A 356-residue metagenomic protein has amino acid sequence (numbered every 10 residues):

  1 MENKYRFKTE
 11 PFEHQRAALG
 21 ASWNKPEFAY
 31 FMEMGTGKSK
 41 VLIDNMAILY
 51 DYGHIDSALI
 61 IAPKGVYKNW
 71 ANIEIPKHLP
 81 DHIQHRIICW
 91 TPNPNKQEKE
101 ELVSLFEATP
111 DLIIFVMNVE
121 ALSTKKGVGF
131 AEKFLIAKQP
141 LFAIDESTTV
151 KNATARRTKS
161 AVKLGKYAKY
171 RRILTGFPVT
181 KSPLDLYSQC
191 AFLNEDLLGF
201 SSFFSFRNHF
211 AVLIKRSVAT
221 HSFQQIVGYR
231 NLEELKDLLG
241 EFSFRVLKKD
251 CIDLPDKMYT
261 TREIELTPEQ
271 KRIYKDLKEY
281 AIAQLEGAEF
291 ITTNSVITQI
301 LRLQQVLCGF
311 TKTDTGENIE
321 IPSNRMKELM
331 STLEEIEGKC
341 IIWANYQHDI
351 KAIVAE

Functional and structural regions predicted by a protein language model:
M1-F31: Conserved pre-motif I regulatory segment
M1-N3, W23, G37, V41-P63 (+3 more regions): Conserved Helicase C-terminal RecA-like lobe
Y30, L174, I342: Hydrophobic anchor at the beta1->P-loop junction of P-loop NTPases
D56-S57, N72, K77-P92, K99-E100 (+2 more regions): Conserved P-loop NTPase motor "coupling/switch" region that bridges the ATPase
I88-K99, V119-T124, K151-T154, A344-H348: Conserved helicase motor
K96-I114, V119-K138: Conserved helix/coil segment N-terminal to the catalytic DExD/H
F130-A131, T149-L164: Substrate-gripping "pore-loop 1 plus following alpha2 helix"
D145-E146: Walker B catalytic acidic pair
